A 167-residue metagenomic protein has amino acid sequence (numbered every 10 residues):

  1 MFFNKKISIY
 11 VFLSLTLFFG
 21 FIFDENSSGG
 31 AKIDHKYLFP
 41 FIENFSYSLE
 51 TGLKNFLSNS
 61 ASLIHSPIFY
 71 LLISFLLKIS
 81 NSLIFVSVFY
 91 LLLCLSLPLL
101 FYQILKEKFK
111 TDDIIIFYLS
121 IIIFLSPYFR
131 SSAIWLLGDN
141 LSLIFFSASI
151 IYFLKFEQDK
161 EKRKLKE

Functional and structural regions predicted by a protein language model:
N4-F39, L125: Transmembrane signal-anchor helices characteristic of membrane glycosylation enzymes that use polyprenol
S8, N81-F89, T111-L119: Membrane-interface starts of transmembrane alpha-helices
F18-G20, K36-A61, I68-L71: Extracytosolic helix-loop segments that constitute the early lumenal/periplasmic catalytic or substrate-binding loops
L57, L63, P67-S74, I79-S96 (+1 more regions): Loop-to-helix entry region of an early transmembrane alpha helix in multi-pass inner-membrane enzymes
F85-F109, A148, Y152: Transmembrane-helix motifs of polytopic, lipid-linked glycan transferases
E107-D113, S149-K166: Membrane-interface transmembrane helices that cradle and orient dolichyl/undecaprenyl
I116-P127, S131, I151: Short helix- or helix-capping micro-motifs that position conserved polar/aromatic residues at function-defining sites
S131-L141: Short acidic/glycine- and proline-prone juxtamembrane loop motifs at membrane-interface regions of multi-pass membrane
